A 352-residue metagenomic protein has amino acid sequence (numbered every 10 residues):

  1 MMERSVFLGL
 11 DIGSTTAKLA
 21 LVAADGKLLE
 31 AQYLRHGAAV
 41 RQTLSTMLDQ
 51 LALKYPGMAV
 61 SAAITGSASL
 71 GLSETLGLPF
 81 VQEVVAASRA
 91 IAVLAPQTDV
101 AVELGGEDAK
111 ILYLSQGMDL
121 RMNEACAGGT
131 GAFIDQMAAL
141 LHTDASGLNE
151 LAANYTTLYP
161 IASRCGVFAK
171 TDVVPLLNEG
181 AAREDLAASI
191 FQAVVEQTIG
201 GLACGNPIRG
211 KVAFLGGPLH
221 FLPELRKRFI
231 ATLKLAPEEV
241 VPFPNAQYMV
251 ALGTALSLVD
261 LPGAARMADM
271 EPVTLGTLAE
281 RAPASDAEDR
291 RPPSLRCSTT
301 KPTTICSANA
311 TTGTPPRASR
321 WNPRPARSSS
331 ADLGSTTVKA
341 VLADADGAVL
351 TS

Functional and structural regions predicted by a protein language model:
R4-Q42, T46-D49, L120, E124 (+1 more regions): Short glycine-rich, Thr/Ser-proximal phosphate-binding strand/loop in the N-terminal lobe of ATP-dependent enzymes
G26, E30-H36, L51-V85, L112-R121: Short beta-strand-loop/turn "lid" adjacent to the catalytic site in phosphate-handling enzymes
M47-V60, T198-G210: Phosphate/pyrophosphate-binding loops at sites that engage ATP/ADP/AMP, CoA/4′-phosphopantetheine, polyphosphate
A68-S69, A203-T232, F243-V250: Glycine-rich phosphate-binding loops at beta-strand->alpha-helix junctions
Q116-T157, Q247, L256-D260, S352: Glycine-rich phosphate-binding loop plus the immediately following alpha-helix
I134-Q136, F243-R281: Glycine-rich phosphate-binding/hydrolytic loop that grips phosphoryl groups
A169-G200: Adenine-nucleotide phosphate-binding core of ATP-dependent small-molecule kinases
S189-I208, T254, A308-R317: Phosphate/ATP-binding catalytic cores across multiple sugar-kinase/actin-like superfamilies, primarily ASKHA
